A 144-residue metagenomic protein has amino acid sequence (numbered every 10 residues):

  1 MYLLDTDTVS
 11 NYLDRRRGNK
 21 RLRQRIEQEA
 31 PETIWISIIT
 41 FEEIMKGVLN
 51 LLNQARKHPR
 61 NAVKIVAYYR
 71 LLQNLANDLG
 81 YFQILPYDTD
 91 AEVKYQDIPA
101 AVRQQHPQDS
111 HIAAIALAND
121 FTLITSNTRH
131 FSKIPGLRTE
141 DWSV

Functional and structural regions predicted by a protein language model:
M1, A113, L117-V144: Acidic, PIN/NYN-like endoribonuclease modules and their adjacent C-terminal/linker elements
M1-T40, V48-R70: Short, well-structured N-terminal submotif of metal-dependent ribonuclease cores
D5, S37, Q105-H106, N127-T128 (+1 more regions): Histidine- and aromatic-rich ligand-binding microenvironments
D5-T6, I44, Y95, A116 (+1 more regions): Generic structural signal for small/hydrophobic residues in well-ordered secondary structure, especially within
T8, T40, A91, I112 (+1 more regions): Alpha-helix capping/helix-boundary segments
N11-L13, G47, K94-Y95, I134 (+1 more regions): Residues that scaffold the ATP/ADP-binding catalytic core of kinase and kinase-like folds
V48-L52, K57, A76-I124: Active-site neighborhoods of divalent-metal-dependent phosphate/nucleic-acid chemistry enzymes
